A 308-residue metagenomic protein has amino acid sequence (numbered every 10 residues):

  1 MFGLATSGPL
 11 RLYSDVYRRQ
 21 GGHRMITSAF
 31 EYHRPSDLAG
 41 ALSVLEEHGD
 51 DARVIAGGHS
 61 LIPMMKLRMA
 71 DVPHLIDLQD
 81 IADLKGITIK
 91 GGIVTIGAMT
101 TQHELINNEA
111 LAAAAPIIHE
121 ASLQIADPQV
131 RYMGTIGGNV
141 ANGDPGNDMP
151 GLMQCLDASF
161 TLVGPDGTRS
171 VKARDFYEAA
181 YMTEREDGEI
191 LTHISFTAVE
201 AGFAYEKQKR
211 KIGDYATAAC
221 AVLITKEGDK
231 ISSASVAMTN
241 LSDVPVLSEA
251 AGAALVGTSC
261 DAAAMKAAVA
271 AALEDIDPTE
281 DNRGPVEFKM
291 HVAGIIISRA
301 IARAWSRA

Functional and structural regions predicted by a protein language model:
S7-A308: C-terminal structural segment of proteins
